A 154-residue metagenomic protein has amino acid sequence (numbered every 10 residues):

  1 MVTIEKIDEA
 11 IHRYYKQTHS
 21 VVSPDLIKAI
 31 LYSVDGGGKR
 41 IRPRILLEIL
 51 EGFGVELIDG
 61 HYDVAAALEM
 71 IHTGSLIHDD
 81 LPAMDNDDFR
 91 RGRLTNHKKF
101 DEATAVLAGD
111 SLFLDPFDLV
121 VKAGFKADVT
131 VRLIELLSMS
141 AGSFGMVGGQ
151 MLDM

Functional and structural regions predicted by a protein language model:
M1-Q17: N-terminal amphipathic/basic leader segments beginning at the initiator methionine
Y15, S20-M154: Mg2+-dependent prenyl diphosphate-binding active-site environment of isoprenoid biosynthetic enzymes
